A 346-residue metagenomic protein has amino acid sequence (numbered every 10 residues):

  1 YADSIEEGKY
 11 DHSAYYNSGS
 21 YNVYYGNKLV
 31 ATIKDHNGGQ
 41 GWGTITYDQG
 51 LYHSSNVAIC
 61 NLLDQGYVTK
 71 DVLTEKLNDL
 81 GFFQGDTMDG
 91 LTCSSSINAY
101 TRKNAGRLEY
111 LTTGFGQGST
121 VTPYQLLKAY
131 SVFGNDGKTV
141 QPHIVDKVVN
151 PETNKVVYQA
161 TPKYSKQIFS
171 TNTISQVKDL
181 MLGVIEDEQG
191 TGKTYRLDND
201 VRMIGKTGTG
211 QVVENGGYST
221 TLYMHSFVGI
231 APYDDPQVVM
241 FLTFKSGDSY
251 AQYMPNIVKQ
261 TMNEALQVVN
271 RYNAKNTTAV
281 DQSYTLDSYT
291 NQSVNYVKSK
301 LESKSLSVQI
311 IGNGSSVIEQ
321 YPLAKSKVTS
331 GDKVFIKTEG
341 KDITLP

Functional and structural regions predicted by a protein language model:
A2-L242: Beta-lactam-recognizing serine transpeptidase/beta-lactamase-like catalytic domain environment
E7-G8, Y233, K245-G247, N313 (+1 more regions): Solvent-exposed coil/turn segments that connect beta secondary-structure elements in extracytoplasmic/periplasmic
P123, P142, P232, P236 (+5 more regions): Proline-centered helix-kink/hinge sites
L242, Y253, Q260-P346: Ligand-recognition elements built from short beta-strands and adjacent flexible loops
S246-N256: A short acidic/glycine-rich loop-to-helix N-cap element
